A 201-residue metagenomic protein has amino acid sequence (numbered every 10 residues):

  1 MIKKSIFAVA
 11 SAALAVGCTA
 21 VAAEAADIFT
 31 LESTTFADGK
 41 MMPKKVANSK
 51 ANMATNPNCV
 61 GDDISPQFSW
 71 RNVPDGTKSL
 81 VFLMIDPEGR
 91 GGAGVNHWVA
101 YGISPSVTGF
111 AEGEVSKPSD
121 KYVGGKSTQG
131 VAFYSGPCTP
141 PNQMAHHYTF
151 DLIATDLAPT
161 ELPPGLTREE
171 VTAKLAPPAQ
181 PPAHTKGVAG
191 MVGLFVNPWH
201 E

Functional and structural regions predicted by a protein language model:
M1-S5: Positively charged n-region of N-terminal signal peptides that target proteins for export
I6-F7, A22: Intrinsically disordered, low-complexity repeat segments enriched in small/polar residues
A8-G17: Bacterial N-terminal signal peptides
A22-E201: N-terminus-centered regions that define maturation/targeting leaders and the start of the first functional domain
